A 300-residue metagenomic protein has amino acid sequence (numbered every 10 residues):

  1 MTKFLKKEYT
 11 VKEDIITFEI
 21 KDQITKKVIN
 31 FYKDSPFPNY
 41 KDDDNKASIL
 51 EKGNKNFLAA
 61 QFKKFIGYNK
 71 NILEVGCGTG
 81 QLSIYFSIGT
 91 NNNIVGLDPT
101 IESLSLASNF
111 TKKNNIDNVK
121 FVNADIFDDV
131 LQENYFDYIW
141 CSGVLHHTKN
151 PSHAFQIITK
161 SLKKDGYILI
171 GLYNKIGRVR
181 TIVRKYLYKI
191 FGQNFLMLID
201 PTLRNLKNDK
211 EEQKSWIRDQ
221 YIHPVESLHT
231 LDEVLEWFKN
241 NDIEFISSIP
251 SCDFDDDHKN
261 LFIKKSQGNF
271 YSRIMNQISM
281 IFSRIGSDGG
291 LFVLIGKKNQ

Functional and structural regions predicted by a protein language model:
M1-P38: N-terminal auxiliary segments of SAM/dcSAM-dependent transferases
D44-N69: Conserved alpha-helix/loop element of class I SAM-dependent methyltransferases that forms part of the SAM/SAH-binding
T79-T90: Conserved SAM-binding loop of SAM-dependent methyltransferases across substrates and taxa, primarily the Class I
N115-F127: Conserved SAM-binding strand-loop segment of SAM-dependent methyltransferases
V130-Y138: A short acidic, Gly/Pro-enriched loop at the edge of an enzyme's catalytic core that lines a small-molecule cofactor
S152-K164: A short glycine-rich, Lys/Arg-flanked "PGG" loop and its adjoining helix->strand segment in the class I
Y167-T202: Conserved class I S-adenosyl-L-methionine
K210-N299: Rossmann-like AdoMet/SAM-dependent catalytic core
